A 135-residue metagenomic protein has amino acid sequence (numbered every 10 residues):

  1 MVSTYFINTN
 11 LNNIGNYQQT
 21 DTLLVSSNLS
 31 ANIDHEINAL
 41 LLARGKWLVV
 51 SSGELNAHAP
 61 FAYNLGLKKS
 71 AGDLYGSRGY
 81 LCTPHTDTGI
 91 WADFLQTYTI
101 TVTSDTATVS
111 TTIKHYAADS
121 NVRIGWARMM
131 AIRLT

Functional and structural regions predicted by a protein language model:
M1-T135: Extracellular jelly-roll beta-sandwich "head" domains, especially the C-terminal globular C1q domain
